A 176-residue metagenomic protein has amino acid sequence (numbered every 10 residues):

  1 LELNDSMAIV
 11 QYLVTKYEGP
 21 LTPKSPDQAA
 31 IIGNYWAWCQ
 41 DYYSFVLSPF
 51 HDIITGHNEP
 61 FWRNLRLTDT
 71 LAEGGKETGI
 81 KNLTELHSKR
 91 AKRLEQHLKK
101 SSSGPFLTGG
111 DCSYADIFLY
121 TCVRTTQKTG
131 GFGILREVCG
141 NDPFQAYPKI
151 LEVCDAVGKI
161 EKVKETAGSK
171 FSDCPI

Functional and structural regions predicted by a protein language model:
L1-K81: GST-like domain detector, emphasizing the conserved glutathione-binding G-site in the N-terminal thioredoxin-like
G19-P20, Q96-G110, F132-L135, I160-A167: Surface-exposed helix-capping loop/turn segments at secondary-structure junctions
L21, D69-T84, F106-T108, I134-F144: Active-site rim elements
L21-I31, L83, S102-A115: All-alpha amphipathic helical-bundle segments outside canonical DNA-binding/catalytic cores that form hydrophobic
W36-Y43, H87, T121, T126: Alpha-helical transition-metal enzyme core signature, strongest for iron centers
I80-K99: Amphipathic alpha-helical packing segments from all-alpha helical-bundle domains
L107-R136, A146-L151, V157: GST superfamily/GST-like fold recognition
A156-I176: C-terminal helix/juxtamembrane-tail motif
